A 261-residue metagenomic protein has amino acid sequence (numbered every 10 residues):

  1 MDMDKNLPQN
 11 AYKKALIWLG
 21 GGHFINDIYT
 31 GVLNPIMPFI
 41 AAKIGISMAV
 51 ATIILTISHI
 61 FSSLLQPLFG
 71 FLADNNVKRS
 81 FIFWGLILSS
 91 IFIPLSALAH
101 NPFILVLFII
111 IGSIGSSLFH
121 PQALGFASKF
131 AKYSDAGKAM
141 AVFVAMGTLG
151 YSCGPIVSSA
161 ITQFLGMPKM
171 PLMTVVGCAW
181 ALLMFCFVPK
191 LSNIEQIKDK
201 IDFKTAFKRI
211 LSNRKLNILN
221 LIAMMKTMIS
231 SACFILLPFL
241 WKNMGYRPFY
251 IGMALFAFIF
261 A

Functional and structural regions predicted by a protein language model:
D2-N10, K190-L219: Juxtamembrane intracellular "pre-TM" segments in multi-pass secondary transporters
A11-V32, N213-I229: Pair of pore-lining "gating" transmembrane helices in MFS-fold secondary transporters
G31, H59-P67, Y151-S152, I259: Residue-level signature of mid-helix packing/kink "hotspots" within the transmembrane helices of 12-pass Major
L33-N34, K215-F256: Extracytoplasmic gate region of multi-pass secondary transporters
L64-H100: Conserved MFS/SLC helix-loop-helix module at the cytosolic interface between two early adjacent transmembrane helices
I109-M146: Cytoplasmic helix-loop-helix junction between adjacent transmembrane helices in 12-TM secondary transporters
F143-P189: Helix-loop-helix hairpin linking two adjacent transmembrane segments in secondary transporters
